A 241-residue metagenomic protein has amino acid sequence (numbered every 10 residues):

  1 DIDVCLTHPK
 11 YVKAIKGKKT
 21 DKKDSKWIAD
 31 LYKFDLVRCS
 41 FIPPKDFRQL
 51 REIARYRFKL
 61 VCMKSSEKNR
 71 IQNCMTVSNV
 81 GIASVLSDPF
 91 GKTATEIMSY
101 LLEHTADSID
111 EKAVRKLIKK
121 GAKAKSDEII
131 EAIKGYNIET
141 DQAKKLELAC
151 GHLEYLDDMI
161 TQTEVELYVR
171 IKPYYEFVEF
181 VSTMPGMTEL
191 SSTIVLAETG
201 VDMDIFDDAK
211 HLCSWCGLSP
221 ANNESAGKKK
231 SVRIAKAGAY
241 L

Functional and structural regions predicted by a protein language model:
D1-L241: A detector of single, family-specific signature residues that are central to catalytic or substrate-handling motifs
